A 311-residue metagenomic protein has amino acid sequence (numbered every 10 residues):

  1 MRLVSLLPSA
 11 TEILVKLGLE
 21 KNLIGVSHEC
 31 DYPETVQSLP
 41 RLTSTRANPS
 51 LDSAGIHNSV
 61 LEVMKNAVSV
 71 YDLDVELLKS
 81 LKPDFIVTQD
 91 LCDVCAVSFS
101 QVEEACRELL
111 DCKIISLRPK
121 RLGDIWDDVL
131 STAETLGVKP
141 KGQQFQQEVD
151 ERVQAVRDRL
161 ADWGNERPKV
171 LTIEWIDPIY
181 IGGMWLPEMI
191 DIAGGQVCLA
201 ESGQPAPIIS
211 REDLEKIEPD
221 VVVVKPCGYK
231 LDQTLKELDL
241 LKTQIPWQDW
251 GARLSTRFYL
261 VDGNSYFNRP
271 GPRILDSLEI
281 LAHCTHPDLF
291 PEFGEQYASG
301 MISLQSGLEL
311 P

Functional and structural regions predicted by a protein language model:
M1-P311: N-terminal ligand-binding lobe of clamshell/alpha-beta domains
